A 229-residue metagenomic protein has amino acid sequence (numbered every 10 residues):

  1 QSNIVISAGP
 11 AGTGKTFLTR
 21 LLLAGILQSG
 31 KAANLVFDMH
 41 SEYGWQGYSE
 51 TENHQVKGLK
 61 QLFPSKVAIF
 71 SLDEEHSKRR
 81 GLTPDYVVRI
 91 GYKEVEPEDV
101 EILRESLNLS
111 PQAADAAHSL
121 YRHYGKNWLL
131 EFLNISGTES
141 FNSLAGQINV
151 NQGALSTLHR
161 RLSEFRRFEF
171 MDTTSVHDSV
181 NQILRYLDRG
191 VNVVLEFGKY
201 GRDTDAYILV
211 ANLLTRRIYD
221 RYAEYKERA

Functional and structural regions predicted by a protein language model:
S7: Hydrophobic anchor at the beta1->P-loop junction of P-loop NTPases
P10-A11: The conserved Walker
G14: Conserved glycine(s) of the Walker
L18, L22: Hydrophobic positions on the alpha1 helix immediately C-terminal to the Walker A/P-loop
A24-G25, K31-A33, S41-G58, L62-A229: P-loop NTPase motor domains
